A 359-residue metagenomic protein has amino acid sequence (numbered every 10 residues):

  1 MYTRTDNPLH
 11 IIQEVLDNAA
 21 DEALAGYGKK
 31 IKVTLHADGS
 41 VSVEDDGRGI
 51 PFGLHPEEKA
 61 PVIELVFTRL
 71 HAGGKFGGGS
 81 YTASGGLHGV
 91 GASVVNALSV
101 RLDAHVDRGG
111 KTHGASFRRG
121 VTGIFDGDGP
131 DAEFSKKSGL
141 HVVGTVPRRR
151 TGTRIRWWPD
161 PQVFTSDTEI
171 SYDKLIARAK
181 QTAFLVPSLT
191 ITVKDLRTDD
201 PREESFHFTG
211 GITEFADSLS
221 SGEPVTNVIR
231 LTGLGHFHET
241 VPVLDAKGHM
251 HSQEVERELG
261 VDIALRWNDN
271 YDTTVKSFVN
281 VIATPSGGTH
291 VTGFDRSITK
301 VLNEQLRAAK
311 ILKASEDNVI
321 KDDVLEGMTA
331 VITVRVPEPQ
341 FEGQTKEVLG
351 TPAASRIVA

Functional and structural regions predicted by a protein language model:
M1, G78-T82, L87, V275-P285 (+1 more regions): Short, conserved non-catalytic motifs in the polymerase core
M1-N7, P51-E57, I282-S286, G350 (+1 more regions): Flexible beta-alpha connector loops of hexameric P-loop NTPases
T5-I31, G91-L98: Conserved ATP-binding N-box helix of the HATPase_c
A20-D21, G26-K30, T34-A37, Q181-T190: Acyl-group handoff/entry surfaces in thioester-processing enzymes
G39-E57, V62, G73-S218: GHKL-type ATPase core
V66: Short basic (Lys/Arg) and small-residue
K136-T145, D173, K180-T182, S188 (+1 more regions): GHKL/Histidine-kinase-like ATPase module
S355-A359: Extended, charged alpha/beta regions that create polyanion-binding interfaces
